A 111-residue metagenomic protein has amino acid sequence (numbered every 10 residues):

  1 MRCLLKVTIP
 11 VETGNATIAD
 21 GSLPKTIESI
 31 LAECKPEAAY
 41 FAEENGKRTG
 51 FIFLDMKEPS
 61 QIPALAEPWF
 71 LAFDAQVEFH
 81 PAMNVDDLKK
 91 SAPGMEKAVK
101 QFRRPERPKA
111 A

Functional and structural regions predicted by a protein language model:
M1-A111: Conserved, structured core segments of small domains
